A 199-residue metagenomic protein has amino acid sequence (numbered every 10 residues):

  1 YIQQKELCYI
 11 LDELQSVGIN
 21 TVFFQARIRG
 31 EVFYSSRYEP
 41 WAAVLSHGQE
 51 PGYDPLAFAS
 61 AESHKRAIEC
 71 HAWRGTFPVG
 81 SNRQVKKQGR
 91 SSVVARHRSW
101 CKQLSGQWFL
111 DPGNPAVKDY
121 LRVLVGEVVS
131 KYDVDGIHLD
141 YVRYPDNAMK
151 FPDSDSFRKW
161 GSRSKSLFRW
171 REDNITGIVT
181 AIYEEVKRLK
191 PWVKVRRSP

Functional and structural regions predicted by a protein language model:
Y1, Y38-Y53, Q103-R122, R163-T176: The substrate-binding groove and active-site-proximal loops of carbohydrate-active enzymes, especially glycoside
Y1-I2, S60-A61, H71-A72, F77-K131: Active-site-adjacent "subsite" loops/lids of carbohydrate-active enzymes
I2-V17, V44-R66, D173-A181: Aromatic- and glycine-enriched glycan-recognition loops and surfaces that form the carbohydrate-binding subsites
K5-V32, K131-G136: Catalytic domains of carbohydrate-active enzymes, especially glycoside hydrolases
L14, V22, S63, L121 (+3 more regions): Conserved, mostly hydrophobic/aromatic
Y34-S46, P78-S105, V142-S162: Aromatic- and acidic-residue-enriched segments that line the glycan-binding/catalytic groove of carbohydrate-active
H64, E69-S81, H138-P145, F168-P199: Aromatic-lined carbohydrate-recognition surfaces of secreted/lumenal glycan-active proteins
G126-L139, R143-A148: Alpha/beta enzyme core
